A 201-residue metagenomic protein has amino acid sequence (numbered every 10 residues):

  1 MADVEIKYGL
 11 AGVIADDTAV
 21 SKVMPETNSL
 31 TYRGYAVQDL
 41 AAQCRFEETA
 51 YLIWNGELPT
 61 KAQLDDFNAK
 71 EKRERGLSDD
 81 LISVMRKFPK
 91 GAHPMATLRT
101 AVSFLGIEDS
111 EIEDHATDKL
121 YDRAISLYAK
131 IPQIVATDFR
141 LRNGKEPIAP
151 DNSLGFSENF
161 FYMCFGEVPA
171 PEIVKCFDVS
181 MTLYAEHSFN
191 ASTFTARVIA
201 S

Functional and structural regions predicted by a protein language model:
M1-S201: Hydrophobic alpha-helical bundle cores within soluble ligand-binding/oligomerization subdomains
